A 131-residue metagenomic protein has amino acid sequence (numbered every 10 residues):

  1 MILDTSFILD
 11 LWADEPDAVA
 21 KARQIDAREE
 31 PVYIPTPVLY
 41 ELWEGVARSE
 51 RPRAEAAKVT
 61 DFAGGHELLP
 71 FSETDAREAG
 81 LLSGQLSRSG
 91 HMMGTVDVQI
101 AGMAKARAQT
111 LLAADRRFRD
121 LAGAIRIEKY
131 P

Functional and structural regions predicted by a protein language model:
M1-I34, V46-D61: Short, well-structured N-terminal submotif of metal-dependent ribonuclease cores
L3-D4, D10, I34-P35, M93-G94 (+2 more regions): Histidine- and aromatic-rich ligand-binding microenvironments
F7-I8, V38, D75, I100 (+1 more regions): Alpha-helix capping/helix-boundary segments
R28-E29, F62-H66, S89, R107 (+1 more regions): Structured helix-beta-strand junction loops
Y33, L69, E128: General small-molecule cofactor/ligand-binding pocket signal
E67-L112: Active-site neighborhoods of divalent-metal-dependent phosphate/nucleic-acid chemistry enzymes
A101, K105-P131: Acidic, PIN/NYN-like endoribonuclease modules and their adjacent C-terminal/linker elements
